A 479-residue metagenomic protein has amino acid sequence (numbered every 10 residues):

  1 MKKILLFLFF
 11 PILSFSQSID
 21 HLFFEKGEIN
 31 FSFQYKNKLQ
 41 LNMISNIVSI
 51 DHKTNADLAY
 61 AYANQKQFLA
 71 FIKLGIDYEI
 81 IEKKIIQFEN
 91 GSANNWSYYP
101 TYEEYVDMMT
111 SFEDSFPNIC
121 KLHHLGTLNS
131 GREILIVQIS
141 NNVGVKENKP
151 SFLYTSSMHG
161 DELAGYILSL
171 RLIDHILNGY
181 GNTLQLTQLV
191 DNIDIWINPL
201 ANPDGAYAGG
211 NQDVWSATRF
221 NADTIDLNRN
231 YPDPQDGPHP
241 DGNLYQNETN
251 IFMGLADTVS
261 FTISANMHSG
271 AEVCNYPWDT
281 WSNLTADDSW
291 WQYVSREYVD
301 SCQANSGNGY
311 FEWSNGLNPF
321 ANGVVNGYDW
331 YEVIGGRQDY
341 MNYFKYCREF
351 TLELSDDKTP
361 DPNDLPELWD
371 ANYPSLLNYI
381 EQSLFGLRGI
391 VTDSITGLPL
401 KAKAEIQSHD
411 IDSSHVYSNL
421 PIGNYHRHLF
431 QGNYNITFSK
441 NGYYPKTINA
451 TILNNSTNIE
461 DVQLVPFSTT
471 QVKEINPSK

Functional and structural regions predicted by a protein language model:
K3-L13: Sec-dependent N-terminal signal peptides
K146-R296, D300, A304, N308 (+2 more regions): Active-site/substrate-binding loop(s) of hydrolase catalytic cores
S264-A286, F320-E381: Active-site-adjacent mobile loop/cap segments within catalytic or ligand-binding domains
L387-S394, G423, V462: A short, amphipathic beta-strand motif
I395, V465-K479: Residue-level detector of functionally pivotal "anchor" positions at catalytic/ligand-binding pockets or at interdomain
L398-L400, I406-F430: Short, acidic Ser/Thr/Gly-rich low-complexity loop/linker segments typical of extracellular and cell-surface proteins
Q431-G442: A short, solvent-exposed beta-strand micro-motif common in secreted/extracellular proteins
N441-F467: Structured interaction patches on ligand/partner-binding surfaces of diverse proteins
